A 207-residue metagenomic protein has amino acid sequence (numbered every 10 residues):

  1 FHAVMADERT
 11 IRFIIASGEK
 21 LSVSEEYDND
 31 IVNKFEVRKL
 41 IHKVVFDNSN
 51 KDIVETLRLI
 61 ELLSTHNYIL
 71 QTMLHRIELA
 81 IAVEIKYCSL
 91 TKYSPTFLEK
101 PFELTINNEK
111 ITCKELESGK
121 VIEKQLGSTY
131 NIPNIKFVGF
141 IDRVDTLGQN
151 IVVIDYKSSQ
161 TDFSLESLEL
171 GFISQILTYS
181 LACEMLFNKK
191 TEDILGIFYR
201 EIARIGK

Functional and structural regions predicted by a protein language model:
F1-H2, I77, R143, Y179: Short conserved aromatic/hydrophobic patches within beta-strands of well-structured domains
F1-V4, I197: Short alpha-helical scaffolding segments that buttress acidic/His motifs in well-ordered protein cores
A3-S118, Q125: A non-catalytic, helix-rich entry segment at domain boundaries
K110-K207: Mg2+/Mn2+-dependent nuclease catalytic core
